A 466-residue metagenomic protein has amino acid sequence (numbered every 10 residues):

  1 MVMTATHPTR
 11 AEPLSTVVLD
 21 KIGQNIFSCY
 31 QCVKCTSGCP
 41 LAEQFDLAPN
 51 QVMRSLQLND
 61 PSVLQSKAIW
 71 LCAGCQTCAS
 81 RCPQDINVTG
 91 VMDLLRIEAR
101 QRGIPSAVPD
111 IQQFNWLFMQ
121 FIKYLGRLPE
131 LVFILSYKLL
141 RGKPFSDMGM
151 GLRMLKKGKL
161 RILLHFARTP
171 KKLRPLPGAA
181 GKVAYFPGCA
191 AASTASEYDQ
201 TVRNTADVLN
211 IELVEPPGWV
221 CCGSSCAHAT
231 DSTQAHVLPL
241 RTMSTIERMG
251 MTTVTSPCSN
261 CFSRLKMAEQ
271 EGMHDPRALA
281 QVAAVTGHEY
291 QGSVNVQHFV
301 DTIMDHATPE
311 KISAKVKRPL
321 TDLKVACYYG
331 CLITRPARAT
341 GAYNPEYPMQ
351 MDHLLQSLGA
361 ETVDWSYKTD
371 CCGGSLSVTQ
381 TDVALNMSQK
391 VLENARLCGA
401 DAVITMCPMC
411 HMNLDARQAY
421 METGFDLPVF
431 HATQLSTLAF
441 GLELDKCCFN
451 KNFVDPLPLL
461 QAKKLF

Functional and structural regions predicted by a protein language model:
M1-H7, F27-P49, V363, Y367 (+1 more regions): A broadly conserved sequence feature marking short terminus-proximal activation segments in nucleic acid-centric
M1-K21, Q44-V63, S196-D199, S232 (+4 more regions): Short, charged low-complexity linear segments at domain edges
V2-E12, A42-A68, N87-Q113, V237 (+2 more regions): Non-heme iron-sulfur electron-transfer modules
L14-F27, Q57-I69, R174, D207-N210 (+1 more regions): Short, intrinsically disordered, charge-biased short linear motifs at domain edges
G23, P40, S66-I69, P83 (+3 more regions): Conserved short-loop catalytic and cofactor-binding motifs
N25-A42, K67-I86: Cysteine-centered iron-sulfur cluster-binding motifs in ferredoxin-type domains/subunits of redox enzymes
R54-L58, I69-G74, P216-C226: A short glycine/small-residue-enriched secondary-structure motif
G90-F466: Iron-sulfur cluster-binding electron-transfer modules in prokaryotic oxidoreductases
